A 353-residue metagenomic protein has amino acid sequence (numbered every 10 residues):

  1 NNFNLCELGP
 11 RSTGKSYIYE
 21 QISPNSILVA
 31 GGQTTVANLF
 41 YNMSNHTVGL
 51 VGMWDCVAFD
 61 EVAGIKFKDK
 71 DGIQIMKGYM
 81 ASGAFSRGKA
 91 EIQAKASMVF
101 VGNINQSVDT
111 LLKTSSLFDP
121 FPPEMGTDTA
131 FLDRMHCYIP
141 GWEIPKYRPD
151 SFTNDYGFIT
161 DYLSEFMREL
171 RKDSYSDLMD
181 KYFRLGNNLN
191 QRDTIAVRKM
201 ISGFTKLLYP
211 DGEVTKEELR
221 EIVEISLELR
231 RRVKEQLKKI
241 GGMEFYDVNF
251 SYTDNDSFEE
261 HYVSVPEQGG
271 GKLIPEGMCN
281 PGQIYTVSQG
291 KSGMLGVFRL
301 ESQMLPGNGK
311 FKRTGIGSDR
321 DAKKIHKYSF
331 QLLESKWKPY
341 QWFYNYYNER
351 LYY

Functional and structural regions predicted by a protein language model:
N1-I27: P-loop NTPase catalytic core of nucleic-acid-dependent motor ATPases
Y17-A58, V62-D69: AAA+/P-loop NTPase substrate/partner-engagement loops
N45-V48, A81-A96, L111, D119-D128: Conserved Walker
G49-M53, F85-N103, D133, N345-E349: AAA+/SF3 P-loop NTPase mechanochemical coupling elements
M53-Y79, Q93-A96, N103-T114, A130-F131: Conserved AAA+/SF3 P-loop NTPase catalytic/coupling segment centered on the Walker-B
L112-K146: A short helix-turn-beta junction within AAA+ P-loop NTPase domains corresponding to the substrate/partner-engaging
D150-S151, D177-Y252, D256-F258, Y262-G277 (+1 more regions): C-terminal helical "lid" subdomain and adjoining coupling/linker elements of P-loop NTPases
V263-Y353: Conserved P-loop NTPase/AAA+ ATPase motor core
